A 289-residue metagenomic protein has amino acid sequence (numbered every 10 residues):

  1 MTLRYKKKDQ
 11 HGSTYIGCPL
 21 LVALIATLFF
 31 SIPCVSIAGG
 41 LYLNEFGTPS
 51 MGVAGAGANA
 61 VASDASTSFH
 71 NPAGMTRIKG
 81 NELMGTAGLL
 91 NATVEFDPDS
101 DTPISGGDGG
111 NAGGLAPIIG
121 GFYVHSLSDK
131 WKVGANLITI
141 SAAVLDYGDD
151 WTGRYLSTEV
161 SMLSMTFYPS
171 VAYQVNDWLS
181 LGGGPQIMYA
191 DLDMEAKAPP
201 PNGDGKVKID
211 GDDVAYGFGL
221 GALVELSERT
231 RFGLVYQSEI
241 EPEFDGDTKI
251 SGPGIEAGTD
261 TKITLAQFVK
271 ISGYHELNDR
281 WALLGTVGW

Functional and structural regions predicted by a protein language model:
M1-C18: N-terminal secretory signal peptides that target proteins for export/translocation
P19-P33: Bacterial N-terminal signal peptides
I37-A54, A58, D97-D108, L115-W289: Outer-membrane beta-barrel porins/channels
G55-A58, E82-A92: Short strand-turn segments of transmembrane beta-barrel domains in outer membranes, especially the first one or two
A58-S63, S68-N81, Y123-K130: Outer-membrane beta-barrel pore proteins
A62, A92-F96: Short, solvent-exposed loop/turn elements at domain surfaces
H70-M75, G88, D101-G107: Beta-barrel outer-membrane channel/assembly domains of diderm bacteria
G74, L89-T93, G183: Short active-site-proximal "capping" loops at secondary-structure junctions
